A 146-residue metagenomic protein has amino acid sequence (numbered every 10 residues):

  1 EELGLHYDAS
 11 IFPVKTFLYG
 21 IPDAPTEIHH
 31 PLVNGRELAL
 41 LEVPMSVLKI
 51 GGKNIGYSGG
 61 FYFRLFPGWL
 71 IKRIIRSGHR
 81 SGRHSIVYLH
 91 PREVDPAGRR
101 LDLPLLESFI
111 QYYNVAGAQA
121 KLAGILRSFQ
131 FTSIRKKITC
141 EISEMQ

Functional and structural regions predicted by a protein language model:
E2-R83: Active-site-adjacent pocket scaffolds in enzyme catalytic domains
L65-Q146: C-terminal domain-boundary segment and adjacent tail
